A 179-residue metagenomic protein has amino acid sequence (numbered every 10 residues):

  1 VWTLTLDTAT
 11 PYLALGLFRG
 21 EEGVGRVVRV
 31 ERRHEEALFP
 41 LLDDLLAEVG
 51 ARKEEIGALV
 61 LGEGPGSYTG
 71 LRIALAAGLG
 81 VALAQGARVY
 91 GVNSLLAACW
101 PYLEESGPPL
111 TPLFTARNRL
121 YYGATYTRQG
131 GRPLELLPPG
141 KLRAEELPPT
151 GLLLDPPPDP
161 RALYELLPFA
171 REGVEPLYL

Functional and structural regions predicted by a protein language model:
V1-E22, R29-E36, P40, A51 (+1 more regions): Oxyanion-binding and handling regions
G25-V30, E63-S67: A short glycine/serine-rich beta->alpha loop
L42-A58: Phosphate/pyrophosphate-binding loops at sites that engage ATP/ADP/AMP, CoA/4′-phosphopantetheine, polyphosphate
G57-V89, S94: DPxDG-like acidic metal-binding loop motif
